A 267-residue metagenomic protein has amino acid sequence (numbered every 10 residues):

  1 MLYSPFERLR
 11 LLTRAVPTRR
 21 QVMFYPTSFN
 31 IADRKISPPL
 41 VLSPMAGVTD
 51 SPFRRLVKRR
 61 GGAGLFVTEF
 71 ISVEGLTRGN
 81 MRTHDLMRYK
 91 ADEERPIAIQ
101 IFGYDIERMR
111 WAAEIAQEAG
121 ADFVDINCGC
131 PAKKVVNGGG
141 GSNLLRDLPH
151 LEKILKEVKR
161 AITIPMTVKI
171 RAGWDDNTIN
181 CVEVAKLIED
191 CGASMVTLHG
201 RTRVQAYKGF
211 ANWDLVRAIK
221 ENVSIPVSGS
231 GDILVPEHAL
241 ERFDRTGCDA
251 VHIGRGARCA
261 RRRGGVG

Functional and structural regions predicted by a protein language model:
L2-L9, P17-G267: Flavin-dependent oxidoreductase catalytic cores
